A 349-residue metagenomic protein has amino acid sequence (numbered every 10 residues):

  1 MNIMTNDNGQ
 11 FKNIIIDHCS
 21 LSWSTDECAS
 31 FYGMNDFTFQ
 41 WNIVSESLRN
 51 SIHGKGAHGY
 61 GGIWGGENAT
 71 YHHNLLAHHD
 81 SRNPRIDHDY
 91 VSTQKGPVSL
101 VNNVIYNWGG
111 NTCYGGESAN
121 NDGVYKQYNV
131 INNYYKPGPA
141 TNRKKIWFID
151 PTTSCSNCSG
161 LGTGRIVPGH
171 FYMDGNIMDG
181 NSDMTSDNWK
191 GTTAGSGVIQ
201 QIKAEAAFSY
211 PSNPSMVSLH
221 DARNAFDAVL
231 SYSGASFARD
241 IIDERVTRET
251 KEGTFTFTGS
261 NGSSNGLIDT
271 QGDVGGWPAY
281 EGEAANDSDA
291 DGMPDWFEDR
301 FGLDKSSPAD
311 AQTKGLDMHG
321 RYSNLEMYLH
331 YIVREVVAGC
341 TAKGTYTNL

Functional and structural regions predicted by a protein language model:
M1-D7, W23-F31, I52-G66, D80-Y90 (+2 more regions): Extracellular beta-strand/beta-solenoid scaffold signature
T5-K12, D89, D317-R321: Short, charged helix-to-loop "capping" segments that act as catalytic/coupling loops
N8-W23, N35-G54, G59-I86, Q94-G110 (+2 more regions): Right-handed parallel beta-helix
W64, G123, E283: Short, charged/polar micro-motifs that form catalytic or ligand-binding hotspots
H72-H73, T247, P294, E326: Non-transmembrane alpha-helical segments in soluble domains of secreted/periplasmic/extracellular proteins
R85, Q94-Q271: Extracellular beta-rich repeat passengers
S92, T141-K144, L303-A309: Short amphipathic alpha-helical segments with coiled-coil-like heptad repeat character
I268-L349: Extracellular calcium-associated, cysteine-rich motifs in secreted modular proteins
